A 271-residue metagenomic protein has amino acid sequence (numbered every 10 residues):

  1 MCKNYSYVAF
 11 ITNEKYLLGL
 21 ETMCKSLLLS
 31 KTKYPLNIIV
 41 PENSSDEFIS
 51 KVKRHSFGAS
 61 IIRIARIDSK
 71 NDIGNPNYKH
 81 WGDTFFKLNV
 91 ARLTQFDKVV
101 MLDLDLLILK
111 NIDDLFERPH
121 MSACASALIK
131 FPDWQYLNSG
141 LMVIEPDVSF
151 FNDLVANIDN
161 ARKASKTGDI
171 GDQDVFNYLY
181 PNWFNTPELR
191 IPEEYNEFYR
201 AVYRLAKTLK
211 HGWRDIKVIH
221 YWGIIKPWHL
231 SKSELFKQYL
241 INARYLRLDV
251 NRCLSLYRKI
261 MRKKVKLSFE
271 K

Functional and structural regions predicted by a protein language model:
M1-T22, I38-S44, P146, F150-F151 (+2 more regions): A glycosyltransferase accessory/donor-loop signature
S26-Y34: Short, acidic, metal-binding catalytic loop of nucleotide-sugar glycosyltransferases
F48-T94: Active-site-proximal specificity loops/subdomain of glycosyltransferases
A65-I73, K130, N196-R200, P227: A short acidic, often aromatic-flanked loop/helix-cap motif at beta-alpha or helix-coil junctions that lines enzyme
V99: Short aromatic/hydrophobic "clamp" motif used to bind/position activated sugar donors
D103-L107: The conserved acidic donor/metal-binding loop of glycosyltransferases
I108-Y136: Conserved donor-nucleotide/metal-binding helix-loop-beta segment in metal-dependent transferases, i.e., the alpha-helix
Y136-L137, R214: Short, solvent-exposed loop/turn segments at the edges of secondary structure
